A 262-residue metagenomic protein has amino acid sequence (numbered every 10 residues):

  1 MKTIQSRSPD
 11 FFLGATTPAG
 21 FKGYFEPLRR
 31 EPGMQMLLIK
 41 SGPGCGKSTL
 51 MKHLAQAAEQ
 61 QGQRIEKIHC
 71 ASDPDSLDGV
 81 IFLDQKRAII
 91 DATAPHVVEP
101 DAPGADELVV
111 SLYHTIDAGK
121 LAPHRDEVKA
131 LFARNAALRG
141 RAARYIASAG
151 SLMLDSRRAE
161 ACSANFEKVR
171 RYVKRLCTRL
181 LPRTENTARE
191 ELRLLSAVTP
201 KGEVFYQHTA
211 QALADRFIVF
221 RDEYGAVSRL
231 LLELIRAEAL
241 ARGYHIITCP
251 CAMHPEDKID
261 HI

Functional and structural regions predicted by a protein language model:
M1-G62: Generic N-terminal leader/targeting and pre-domain segments
M1-L28, E167-A210: N-terminal pre-Walker A segment at the start of P-loop NTPase domains
K2-T3, F25-E26, C70, L154-S156 (+4 more regions): Extended intrinsically disordered terminal tails
Q35, P182-N186, R216: N-terminal low-complexity, Ser/Thr/acidic repeat segments characteristic of secreted and surface-exposed proteins
M36-A55, L213-A239: Glycine-rich phosphate-binding P-loop
L37-I39, E66, A88-I90, L108-V110 (+2 more regions): Hydrophobic/aromatic beta-strand patches that form the interior of the parallel beta-sheet core in alpha/beta enzyme
K40, Q60-D75, A241-D257: Short beta-strand-centered segment that lines the nucleotide-binding/catalytic pocket of NTP-utilizing
I68-D84, A88-N186, I262: Replace "adjacent to P-loop NTPase cores in ATP/GTP-dependent enzymes" with "adjacent to NTP-binding cores
